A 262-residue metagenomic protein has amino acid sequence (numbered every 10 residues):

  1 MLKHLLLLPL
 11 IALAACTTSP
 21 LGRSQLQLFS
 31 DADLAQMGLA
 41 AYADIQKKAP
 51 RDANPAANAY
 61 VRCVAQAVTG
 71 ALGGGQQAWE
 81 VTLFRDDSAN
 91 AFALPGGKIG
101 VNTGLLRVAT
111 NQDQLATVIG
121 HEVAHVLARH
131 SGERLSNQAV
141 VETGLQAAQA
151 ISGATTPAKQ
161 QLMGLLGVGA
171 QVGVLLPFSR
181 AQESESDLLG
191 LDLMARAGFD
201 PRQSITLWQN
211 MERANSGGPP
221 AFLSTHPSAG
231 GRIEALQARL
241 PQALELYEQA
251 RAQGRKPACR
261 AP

Functional and structural regions predicted by a protein language model:
H4-L8, C16-P262: A Zn2+-metalloprotease active-site environment signal
